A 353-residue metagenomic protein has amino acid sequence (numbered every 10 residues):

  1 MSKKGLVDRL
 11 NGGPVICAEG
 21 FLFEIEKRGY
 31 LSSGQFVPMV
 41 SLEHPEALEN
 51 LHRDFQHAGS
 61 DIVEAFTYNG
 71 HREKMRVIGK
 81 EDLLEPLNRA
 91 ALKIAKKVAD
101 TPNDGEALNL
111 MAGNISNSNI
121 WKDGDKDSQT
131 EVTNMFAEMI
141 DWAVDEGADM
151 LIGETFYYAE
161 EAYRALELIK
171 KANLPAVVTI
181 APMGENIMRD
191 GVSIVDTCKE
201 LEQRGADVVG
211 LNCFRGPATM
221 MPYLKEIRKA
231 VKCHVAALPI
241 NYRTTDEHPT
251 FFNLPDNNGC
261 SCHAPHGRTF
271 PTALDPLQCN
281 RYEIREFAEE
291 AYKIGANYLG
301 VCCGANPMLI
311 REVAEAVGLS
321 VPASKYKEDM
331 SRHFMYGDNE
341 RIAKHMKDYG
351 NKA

Functional and structural regions predicted by a protein language model:
M1-A353: Domain-level signal for soluble alpha/beta catalytic cores
